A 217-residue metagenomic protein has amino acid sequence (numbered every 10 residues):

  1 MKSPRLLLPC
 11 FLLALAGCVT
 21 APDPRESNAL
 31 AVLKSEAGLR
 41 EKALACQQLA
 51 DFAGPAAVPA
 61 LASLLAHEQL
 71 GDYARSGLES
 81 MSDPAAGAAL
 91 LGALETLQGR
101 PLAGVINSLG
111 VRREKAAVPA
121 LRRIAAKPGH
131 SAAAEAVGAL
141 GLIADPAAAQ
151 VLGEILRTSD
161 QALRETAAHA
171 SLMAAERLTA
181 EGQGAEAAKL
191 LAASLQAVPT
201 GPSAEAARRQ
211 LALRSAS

Functional and structural regions predicted by a protein language model:
M1-L8: Bacterial N-terminal signal peptides that target proteins for export
A21-A37: N-terminal "cap/leader" segments of large eukaryotic alpha-helical scaffolds
S35, R40-G54, A60-S63, G71-P84 (+8 more regions): Structural detector for internal amphipathic alpha-helices that build alpha-solenoid repeat scaffolds
